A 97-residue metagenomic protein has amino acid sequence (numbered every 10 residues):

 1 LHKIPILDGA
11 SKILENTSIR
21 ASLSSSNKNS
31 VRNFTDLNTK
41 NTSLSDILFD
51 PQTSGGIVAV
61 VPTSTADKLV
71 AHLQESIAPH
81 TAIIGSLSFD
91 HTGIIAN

Functional and structural regions predicted by a protein language model:
L1-N97: Glycine-/charge-enriched secondary-structure boundary and capping motifs
